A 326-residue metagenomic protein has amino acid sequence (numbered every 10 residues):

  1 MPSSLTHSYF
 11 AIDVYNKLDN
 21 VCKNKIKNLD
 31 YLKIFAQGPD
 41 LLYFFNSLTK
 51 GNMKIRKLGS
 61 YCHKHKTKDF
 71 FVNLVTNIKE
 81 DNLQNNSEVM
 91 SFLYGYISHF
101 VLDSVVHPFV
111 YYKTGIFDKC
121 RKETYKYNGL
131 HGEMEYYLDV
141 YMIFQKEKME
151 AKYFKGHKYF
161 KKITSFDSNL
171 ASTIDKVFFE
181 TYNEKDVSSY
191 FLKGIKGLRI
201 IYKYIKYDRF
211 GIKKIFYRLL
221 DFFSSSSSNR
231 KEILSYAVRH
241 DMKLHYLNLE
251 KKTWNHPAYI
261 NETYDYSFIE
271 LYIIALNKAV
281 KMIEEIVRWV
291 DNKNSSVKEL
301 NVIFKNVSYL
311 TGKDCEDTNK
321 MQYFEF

Functional and structural regions predicted by a protein language model:
M1-G95, F100-F326: N-terminal leader/auxiliary helical segments
